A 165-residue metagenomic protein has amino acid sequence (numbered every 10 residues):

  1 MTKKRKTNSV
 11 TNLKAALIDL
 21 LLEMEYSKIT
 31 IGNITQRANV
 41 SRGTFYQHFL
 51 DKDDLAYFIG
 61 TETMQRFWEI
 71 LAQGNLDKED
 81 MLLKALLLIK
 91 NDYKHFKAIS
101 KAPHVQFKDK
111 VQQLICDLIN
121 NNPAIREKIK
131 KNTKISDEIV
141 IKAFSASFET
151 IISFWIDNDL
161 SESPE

Functional and structural regions predicted by a protein language model:
M1-M24, K28, N33, R37: Basic, helix-initiating cap at the start of DNA-binding domains
S9, L13-L21, F67, I89 (+2 more regions): Short hydrophobic clusters on alpha-helical segments that form packing/core surfaces in small helical domains
D19, E23, I29, I59-K84 (+1 more regions): Amphipathic alpha-helical linker/stalk segments
N39-F49: Short hydrophobic/aromatic patch on the recognition helix
L76-A124: Helical hydrophobic small-molecule/effector-binding pocket
H104-T150: Amphipathic alpha-helical packing segments from all-alpha helical-bundle domains
A124, F154-E165: C-terminal peripheral helix-coil segments that are non-catalytic and often amphipathic
